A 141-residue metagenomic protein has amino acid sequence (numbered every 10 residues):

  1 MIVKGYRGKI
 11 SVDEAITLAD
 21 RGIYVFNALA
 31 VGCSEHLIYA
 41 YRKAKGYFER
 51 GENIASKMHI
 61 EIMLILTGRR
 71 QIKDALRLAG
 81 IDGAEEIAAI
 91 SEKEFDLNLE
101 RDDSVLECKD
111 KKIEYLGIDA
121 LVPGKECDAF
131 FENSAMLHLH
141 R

Functional and structural regions predicted by a protein language model:
M1-G5, E85-A88: Short, structured motif recognition centered on aromatic/hydrophobic residues
I2-G5, I65, R77, E114: Generic detector of intrinsically disordered, low-complexity, polar/charged segments
I2-S56: N-terminal interaction modules that seed assembly of large macromolecular complexes
K4, K9, K43-K45, K57 (+4 more regions): Context-gated lysine
C33-K93: Ordered, amphipathic secondary-structure segments that act as subunit-interaction surfaces in large macromolecular
G80-R141: Glycine-rich, aromatic-bearing surface loops/beta-hairpins
